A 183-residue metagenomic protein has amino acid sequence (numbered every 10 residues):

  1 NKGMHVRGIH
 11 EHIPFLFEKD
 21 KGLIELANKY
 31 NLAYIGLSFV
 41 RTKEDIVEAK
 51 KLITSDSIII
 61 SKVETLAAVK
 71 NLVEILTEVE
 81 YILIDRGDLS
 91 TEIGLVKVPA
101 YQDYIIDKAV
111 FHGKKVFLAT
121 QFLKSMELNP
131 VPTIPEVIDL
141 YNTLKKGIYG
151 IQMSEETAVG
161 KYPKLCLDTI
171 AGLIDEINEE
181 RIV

Functional and structural regions predicted by a protein language model:
N1-V183: Non-catalytic helical/linker scaffolds that mediate oligomerization, partner binding, and domain coupling around large
